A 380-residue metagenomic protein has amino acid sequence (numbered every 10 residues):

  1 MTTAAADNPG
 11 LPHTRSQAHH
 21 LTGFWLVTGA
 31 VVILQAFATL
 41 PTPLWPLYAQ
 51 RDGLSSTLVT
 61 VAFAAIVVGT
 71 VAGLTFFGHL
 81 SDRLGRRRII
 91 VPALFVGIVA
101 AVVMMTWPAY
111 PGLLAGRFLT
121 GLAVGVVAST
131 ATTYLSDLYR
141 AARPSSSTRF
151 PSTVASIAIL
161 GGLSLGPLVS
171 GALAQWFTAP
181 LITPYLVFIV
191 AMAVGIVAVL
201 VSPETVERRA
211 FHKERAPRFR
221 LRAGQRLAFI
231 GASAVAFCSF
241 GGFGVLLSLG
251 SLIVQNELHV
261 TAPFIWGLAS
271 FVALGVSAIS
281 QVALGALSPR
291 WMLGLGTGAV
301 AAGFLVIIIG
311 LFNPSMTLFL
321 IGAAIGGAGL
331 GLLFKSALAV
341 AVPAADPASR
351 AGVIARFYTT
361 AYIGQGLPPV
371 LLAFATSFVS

Functional and structural regions predicted by a protein language model:
G53, G85, T106-P111, T178 (+1 more regions): Helix-breaking motifs and short loop linkers at transmembrane-helix boundaries and internal kinks in secondary membrane
V71-P111: Conserved MFS/SLC helix-loop-helix module at the cytosolic interface between two early adjacent transmembrane helices
P111-A123, T317-I325: Paired small-residue
G116-I157: Cytoplasmic helix-loop-helix junction between adjacent transmembrane helices in 12-TM secondary transporters
S146, T153-L200: Helix-loop-helix hairpin linking two adjacent transmembrane segments in secondary transporters
I265-P289, A299, G303: Transmembrane alpha-helices of Major Facilitator/SLC transporters
W291-A337: C-terminal transmembrane helical hairpin of 12-TM major facilitator-type secondary transporters
L338-V379: A late C-terminal transmembrane helix in Major Facilitator Superfamily
